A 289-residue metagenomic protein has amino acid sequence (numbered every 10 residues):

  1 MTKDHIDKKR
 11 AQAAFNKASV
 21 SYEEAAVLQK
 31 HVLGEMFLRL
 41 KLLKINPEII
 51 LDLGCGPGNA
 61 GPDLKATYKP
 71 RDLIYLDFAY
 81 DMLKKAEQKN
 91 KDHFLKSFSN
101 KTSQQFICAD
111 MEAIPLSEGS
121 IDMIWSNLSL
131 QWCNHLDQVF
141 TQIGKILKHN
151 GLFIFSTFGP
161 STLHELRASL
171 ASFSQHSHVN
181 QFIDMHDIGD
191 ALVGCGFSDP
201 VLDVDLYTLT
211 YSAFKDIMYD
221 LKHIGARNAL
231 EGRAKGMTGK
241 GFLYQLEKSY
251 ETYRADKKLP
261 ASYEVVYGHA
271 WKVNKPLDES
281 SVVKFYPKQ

Functional and structural regions predicted by a protein language model:
M1-S21, V27-K30, G34: N-terminal, positively charged/glycine-rich alpha-helical extensions of SAM-dependent methyltransferases
V27-P47, D63: Conserved alpha-helix/loop element of class I SAM-dependent methyltransferases that forms part of the SAM/SAH-binding
I49-I114: Class I SAM-dependent methyltransferase SAM/SAH-binding core
E112-M123: A short acidic, Gly/Pro-enriched loop at the edge of an enzyme's catalytic core that lines a small-molecule cofactor
D122-H135: A short SAM/SAH-binding and catalytic strip from SAM-dependent methyltransferases
D137-L152: A short glycine-rich, Lys/Arg-flanked "PGG" loop and its adjoining helix->strand segment in the class I
L152-D216, I224-M237: Conserved catalytic/acceptor-binding region of the Class I
M218-Q289: C-terminal lobe and adjacent flexible extensions of AdoMet/dcAdoMet transferase-like proteins
